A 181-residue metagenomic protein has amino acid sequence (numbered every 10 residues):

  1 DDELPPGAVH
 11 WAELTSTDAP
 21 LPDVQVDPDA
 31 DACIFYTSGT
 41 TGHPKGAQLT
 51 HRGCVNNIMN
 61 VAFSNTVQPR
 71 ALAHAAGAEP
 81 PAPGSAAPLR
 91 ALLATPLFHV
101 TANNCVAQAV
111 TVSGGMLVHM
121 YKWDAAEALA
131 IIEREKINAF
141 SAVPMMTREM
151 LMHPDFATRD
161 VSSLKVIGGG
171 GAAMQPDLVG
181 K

Functional and structural regions predicted by a protein language model:
D1-P28: ANL superfamily adenylate-forming
D2, T95, Y121-E127, I137-K181: Adenylate-forming
A12-E13, D29, R52, T95 (+1 more regions): Structural detector for helix-capping/boundary residues
D18-Y36, H43, A73, E79-R90: Conserved pre-ATP/AMP-binding loop-to-beta segment of ANL
D31, T37-T40, A91, L97 (+3 more regions): Conserved S/T- and glycine-rich ATP-binding loop of Class I adenylate-forming
A32-N60, R70: Conserved AMP-binding A3 loop
T40, G114, G171: Conserved G/P- and acidic residue-centered "switch" motifs that form tight phosphate/ATP-binding loops in soluble
V55-L93, F98-N138, H153: Conserved AMP-binding/adenylation subdomain of ANL enzymes
